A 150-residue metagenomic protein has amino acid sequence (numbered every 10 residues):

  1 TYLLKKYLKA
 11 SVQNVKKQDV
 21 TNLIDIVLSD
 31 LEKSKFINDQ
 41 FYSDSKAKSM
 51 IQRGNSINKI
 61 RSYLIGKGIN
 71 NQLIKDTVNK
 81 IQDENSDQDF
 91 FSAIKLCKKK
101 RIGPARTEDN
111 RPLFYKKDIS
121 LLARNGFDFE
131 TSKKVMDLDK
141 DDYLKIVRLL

Functional and structural regions predicted by a protein language model:
T1-L150: An alpha-helical, amphipathic repeat domain used for nucleic-acid recognition, typified by the mTERF helical solenoid
